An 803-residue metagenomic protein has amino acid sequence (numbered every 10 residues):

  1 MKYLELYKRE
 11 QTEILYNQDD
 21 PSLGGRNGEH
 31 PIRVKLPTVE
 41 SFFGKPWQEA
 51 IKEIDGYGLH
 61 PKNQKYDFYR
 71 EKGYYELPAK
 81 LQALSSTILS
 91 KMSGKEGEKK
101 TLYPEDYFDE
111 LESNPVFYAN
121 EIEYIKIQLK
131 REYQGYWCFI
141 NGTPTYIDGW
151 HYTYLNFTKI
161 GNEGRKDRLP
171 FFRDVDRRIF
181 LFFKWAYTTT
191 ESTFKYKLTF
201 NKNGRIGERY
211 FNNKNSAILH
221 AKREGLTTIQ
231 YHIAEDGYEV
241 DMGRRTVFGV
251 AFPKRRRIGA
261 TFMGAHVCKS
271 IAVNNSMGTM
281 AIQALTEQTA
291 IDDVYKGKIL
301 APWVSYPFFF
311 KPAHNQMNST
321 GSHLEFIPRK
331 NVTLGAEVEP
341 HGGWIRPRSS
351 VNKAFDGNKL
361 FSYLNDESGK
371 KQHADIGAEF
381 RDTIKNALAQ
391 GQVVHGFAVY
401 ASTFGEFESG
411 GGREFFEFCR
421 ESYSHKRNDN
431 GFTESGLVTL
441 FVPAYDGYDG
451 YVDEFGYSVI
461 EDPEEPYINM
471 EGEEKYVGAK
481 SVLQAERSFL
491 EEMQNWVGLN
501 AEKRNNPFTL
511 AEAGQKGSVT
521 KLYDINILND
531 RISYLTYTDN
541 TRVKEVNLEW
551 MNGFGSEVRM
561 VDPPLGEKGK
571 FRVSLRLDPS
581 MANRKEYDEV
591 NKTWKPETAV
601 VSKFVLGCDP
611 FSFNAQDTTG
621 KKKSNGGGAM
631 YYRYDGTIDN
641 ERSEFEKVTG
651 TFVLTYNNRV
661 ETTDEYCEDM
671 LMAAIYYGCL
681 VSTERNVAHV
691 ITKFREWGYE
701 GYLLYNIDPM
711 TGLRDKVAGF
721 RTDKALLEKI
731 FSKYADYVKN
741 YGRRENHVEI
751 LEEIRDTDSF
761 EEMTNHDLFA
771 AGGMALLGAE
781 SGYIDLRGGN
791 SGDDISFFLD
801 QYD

Functional and structural regions predicted by a protein language model:
M1-F248, G297-P302, P307-F309, S319 (+1 more regions): N-terminal accessory segments
Y3-E96, I327-W344, A354-D375, V394 (+5 more regions): RNase H-like, metal-dependent nuclease domains and their acidic two-metal-ion catalytic environment used
R245-C268: Walker A/P-loop
I271-G278: Post-Walker A helix-loop "phosphate-sensing" segment adjacent to the P-loop in P-loop NTPases
T279-V351, V442, Y537, V543: Conserved nucleotide-state-sensing and coupling region of NTP-binding domains
D375-V394: Short, conserved "post-DEAD/DEAH" coupling segment immediately C-terminal to helicase motif II within the SF2/RecA-like
F416-V442: A short helix-turn-beta junction within AAA+ P-loop NTPase domains corresponding to the substrate/partner-engaging
L703-G742: Short alpha-helix plus adjacent loop in nuclease-associated cores
